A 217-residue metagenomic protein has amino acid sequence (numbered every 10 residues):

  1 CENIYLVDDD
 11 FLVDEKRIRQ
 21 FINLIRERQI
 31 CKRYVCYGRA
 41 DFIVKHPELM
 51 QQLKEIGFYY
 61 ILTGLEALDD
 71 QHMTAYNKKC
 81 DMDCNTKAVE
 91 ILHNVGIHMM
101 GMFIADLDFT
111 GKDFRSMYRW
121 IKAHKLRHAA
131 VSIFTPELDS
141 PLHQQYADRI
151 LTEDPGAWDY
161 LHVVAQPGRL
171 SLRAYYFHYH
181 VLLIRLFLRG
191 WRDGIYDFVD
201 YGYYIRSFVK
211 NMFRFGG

Functional and structural regions predicted by a protein language model:
V7-F11: Glycine-rich Rossmann NAD(P)(H)-binding loop
L12-E15, Q20-D197: A structural motif corresponding to the C-terminal lobe/cap of the Radical SAM core domain
P155, G216-G217: C-terminal end-of-chain micro-motif
R185-M212, G216: A transmembrane-helix-recognition feature enriched in membrane-embedded lipid enzymes and envelope glyco-/phospholipid
